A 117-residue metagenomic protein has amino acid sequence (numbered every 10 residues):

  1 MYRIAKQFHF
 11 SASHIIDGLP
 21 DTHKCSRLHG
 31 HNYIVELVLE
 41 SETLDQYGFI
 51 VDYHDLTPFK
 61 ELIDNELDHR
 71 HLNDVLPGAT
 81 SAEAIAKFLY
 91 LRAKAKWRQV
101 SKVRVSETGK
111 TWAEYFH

Functional and structural regions predicted by a protein language model:
M1-H117: Charge-rich, low-complexity N-terminal segments
